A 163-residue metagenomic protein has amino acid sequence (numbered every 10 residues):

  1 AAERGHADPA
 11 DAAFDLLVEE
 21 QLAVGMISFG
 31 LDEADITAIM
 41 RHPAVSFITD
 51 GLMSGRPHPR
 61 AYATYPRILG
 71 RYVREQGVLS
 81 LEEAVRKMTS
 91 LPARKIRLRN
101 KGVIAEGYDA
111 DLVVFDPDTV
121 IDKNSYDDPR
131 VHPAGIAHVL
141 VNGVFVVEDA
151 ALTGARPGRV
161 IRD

Functional and structural regions predicted by a protein language model:
A1-D163: Active-site microenvironment of metallo-dependent hydrolases
